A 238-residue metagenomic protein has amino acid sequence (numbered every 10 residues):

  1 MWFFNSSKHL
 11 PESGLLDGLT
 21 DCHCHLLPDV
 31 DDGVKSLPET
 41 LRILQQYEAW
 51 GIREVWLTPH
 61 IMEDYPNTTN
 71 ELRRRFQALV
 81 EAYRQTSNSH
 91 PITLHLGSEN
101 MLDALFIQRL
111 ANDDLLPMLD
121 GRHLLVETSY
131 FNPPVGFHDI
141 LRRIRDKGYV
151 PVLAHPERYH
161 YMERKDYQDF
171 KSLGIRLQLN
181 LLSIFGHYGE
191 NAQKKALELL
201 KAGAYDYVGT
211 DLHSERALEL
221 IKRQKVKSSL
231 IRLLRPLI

Functional and structural regions predicted by a protein language model:
M1-P91: An N-terminally biased module of ancient metal coordination in phosphate/nucleic-acid-related enzymes
F4, K222-I238: Mid-to-C-terminal alpha-helical segments outside catalytic/metal-binding sites
T20-C24, V55-L57, L94-S98, L124-V126 (+3 more regions): Hydrophobic faces of well-ordered beta-strands that scaffold small-molecule active sites in alpha/beta enzyme cores
H25-L27, H60-I61, G97-M101, S129-F131 (+3 more regions): Active-site beta-loop-alpha junctions enriched in small/polar residues
V34-S36, N132-P133, Y159-M162, F185-E190: Acidic-and-aromatic substrate-binding clefts and catalytic sites of carbohydrate-active enzymes
E48, R145, L200-K201: Non-catalytic positions within long, well-ordered alpha-helices that form the structural scaffold/packing of enzyme
P66-R176: Extended substrate/RNA-proximal surfaces in nucleic-acid metabolism proteins
Y205-L220: Short acidic/histidine-rich active-site segments
